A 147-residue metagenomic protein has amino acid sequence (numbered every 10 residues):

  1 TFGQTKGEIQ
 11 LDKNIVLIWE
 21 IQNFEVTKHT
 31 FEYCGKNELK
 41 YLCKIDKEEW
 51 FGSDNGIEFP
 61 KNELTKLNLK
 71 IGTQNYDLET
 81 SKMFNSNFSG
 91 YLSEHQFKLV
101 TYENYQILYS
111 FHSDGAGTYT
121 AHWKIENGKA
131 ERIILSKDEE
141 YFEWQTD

Functional and structural regions predicted by a protein language model:
F2-D147: Exposed acidic/polar residues on beta-strands and adjacent loops within beta-sheet cores, strongest in beta-propeller
